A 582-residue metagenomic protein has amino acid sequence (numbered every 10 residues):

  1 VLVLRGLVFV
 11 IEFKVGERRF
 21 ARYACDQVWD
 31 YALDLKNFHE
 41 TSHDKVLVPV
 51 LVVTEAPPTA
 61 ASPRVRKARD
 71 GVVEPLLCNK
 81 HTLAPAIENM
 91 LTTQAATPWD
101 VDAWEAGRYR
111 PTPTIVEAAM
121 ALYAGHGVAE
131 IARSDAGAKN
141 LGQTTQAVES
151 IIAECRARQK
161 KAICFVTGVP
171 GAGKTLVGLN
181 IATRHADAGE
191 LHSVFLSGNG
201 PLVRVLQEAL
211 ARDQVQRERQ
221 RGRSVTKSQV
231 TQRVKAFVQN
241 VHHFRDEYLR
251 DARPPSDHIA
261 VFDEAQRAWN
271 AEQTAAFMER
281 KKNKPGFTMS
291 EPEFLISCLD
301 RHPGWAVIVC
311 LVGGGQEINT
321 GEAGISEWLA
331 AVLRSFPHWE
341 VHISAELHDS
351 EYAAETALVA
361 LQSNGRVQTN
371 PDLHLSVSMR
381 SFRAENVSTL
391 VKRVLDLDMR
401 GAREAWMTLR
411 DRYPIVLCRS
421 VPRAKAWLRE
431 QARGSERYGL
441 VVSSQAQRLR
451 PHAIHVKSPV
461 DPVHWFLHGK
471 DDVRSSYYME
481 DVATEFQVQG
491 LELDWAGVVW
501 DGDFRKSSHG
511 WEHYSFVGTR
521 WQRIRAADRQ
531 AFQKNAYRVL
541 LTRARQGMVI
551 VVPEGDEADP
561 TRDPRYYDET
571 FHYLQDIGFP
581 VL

Functional and structural regions predicted by a protein language model:
V1-T112: Accessory nucleic-acid engagement/destabilization modules that flank
A132-A162: N-terminal pre-P-loop "Q-motif" helix
V166: Hydrophobic anchor at the beta1->P-loop junction of P-loop NTPases
K174: Conserved lysine of the Walker
G178, N319-E322, H348-G502, K506: Conserved helicase/translocase motor-coupling segment
S224-L299, E480-T484: Conserved RecA-like ASCE ATPase "motif II neighborhood" in helicase/translocase motors
F262-A360: Signature of the SF2 helicase/ATPase Hel1-core->accessory helical subdomain module
V307, Y478-L582: C-terminal accessory regions
